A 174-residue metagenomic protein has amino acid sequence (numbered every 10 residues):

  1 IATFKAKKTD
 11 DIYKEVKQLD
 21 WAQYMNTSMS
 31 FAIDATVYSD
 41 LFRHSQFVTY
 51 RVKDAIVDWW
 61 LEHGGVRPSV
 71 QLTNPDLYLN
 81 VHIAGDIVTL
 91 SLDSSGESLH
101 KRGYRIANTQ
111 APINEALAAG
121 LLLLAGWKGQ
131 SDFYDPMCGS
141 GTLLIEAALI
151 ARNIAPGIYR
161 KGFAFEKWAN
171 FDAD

Functional and structural regions predicted by a protein language model:
I1-P75: Non-catalytic nucleic-acid substrate-recognition regions in nucleic-acid-modifying enzymes
T3-A6, M29, Y104, T109 (+2 more regions): Short capping/connector residues at structural and topological boundaries
S28, S45, P68, D93 (+2 more regions): Short linear functional motifs in flexible/disordered or boundary regions
T36, A84-L124: Class I S-adenosyl-L-methionine
S39, I87, G96, T142 (+1 more regions): Short loop/turn segments at secondary-structure transitions that flank enzyme active sites
Y78-H82: Short, surface-exposed charged micro-motifs
N108, I113-D174: Conserved S-adenosyl-L-methionine
